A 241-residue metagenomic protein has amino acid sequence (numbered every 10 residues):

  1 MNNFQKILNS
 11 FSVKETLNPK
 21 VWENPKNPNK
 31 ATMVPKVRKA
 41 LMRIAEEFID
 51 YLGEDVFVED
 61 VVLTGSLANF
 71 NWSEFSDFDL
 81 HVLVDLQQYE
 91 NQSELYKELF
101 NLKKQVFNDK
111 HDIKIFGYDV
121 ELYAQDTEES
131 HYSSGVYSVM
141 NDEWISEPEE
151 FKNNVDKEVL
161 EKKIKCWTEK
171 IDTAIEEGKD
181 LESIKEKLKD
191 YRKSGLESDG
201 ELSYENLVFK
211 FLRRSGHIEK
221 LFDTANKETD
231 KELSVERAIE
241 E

Functional and structural regions predicted by a protein language model:
M1-S10: Enriched but not universal
N9-S76, V84-E241: Catalytic core of pol beta-like nucleotidyltransferases
